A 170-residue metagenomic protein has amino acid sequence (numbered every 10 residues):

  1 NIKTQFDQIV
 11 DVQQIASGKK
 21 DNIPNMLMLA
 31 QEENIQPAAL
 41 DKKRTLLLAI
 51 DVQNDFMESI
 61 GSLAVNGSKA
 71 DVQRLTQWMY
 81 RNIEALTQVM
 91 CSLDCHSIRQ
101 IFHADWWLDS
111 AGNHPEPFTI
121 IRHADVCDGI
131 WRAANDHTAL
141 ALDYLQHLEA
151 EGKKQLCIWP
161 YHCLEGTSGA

Functional and structural regions predicted by a protein language model:
N1-Q36: Basic, amphipathic N-terminal segments that precede the first structured/catalytic domain
I2-Q8, R44-D51, F56, M90-C91: Short, hydrophobic/glycine-enriched beta-strand segments
I9, Q73-A170: Active-site alpha/beta core segments
K19-N22, G67-D71, S168-G169: Phosphate/oxyanion-binding active-site loops and adjacent basic polyanion-contact surfaces
A30-R44, R74-E84: Short amphipathic alpha-helices and their capping/turn segments at secondary-structure boundaries
A39, S59-G61, I101-H103: Short, solvent-exposed loop/turn and secondary-structure capping segments
N54-D55, G61, Y161-H162: Flexible, active-site-adjacent loop/turn segments at secondary-structure boundaries
I60-S68: Short glycine-enriched, charge-decorated loop/helix-capping segments at active-site entrances that position
